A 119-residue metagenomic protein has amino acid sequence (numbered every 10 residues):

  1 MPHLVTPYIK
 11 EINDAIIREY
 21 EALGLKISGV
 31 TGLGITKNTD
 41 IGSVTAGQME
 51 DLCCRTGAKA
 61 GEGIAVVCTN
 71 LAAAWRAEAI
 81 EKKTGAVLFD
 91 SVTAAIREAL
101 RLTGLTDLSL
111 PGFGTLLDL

Functional and structural regions predicted by a protein language model:
M1-L119: Non-catalytic structural scaffold of enzyme domains
